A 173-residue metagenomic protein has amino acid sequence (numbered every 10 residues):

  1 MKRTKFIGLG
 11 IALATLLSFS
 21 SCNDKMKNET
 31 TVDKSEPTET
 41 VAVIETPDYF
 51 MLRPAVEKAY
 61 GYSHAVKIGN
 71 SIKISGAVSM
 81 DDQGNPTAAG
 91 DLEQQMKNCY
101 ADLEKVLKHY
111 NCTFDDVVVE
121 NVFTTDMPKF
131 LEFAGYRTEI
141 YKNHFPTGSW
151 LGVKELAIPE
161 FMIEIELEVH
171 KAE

Functional and structural regions predicted by a protein language model:
M1-V32: Bacterial Sec-dependent N-terminal signal peptides
S20-N98, K105-Y110, D115, T124-E173: N-terminal presequence-like segments and the immediate start of the first folded domain
V118-E120: Surface-exposed aromatic
